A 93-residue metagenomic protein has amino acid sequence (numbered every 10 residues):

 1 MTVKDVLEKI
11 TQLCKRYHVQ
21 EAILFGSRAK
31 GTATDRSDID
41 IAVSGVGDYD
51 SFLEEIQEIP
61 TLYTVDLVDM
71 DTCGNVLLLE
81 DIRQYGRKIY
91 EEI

Functional and structural regions predicted by a protein language model:
M1-I23, A29-D35, S44-I93: Catalytic core of pol beta-like nucleotidyltransferases
